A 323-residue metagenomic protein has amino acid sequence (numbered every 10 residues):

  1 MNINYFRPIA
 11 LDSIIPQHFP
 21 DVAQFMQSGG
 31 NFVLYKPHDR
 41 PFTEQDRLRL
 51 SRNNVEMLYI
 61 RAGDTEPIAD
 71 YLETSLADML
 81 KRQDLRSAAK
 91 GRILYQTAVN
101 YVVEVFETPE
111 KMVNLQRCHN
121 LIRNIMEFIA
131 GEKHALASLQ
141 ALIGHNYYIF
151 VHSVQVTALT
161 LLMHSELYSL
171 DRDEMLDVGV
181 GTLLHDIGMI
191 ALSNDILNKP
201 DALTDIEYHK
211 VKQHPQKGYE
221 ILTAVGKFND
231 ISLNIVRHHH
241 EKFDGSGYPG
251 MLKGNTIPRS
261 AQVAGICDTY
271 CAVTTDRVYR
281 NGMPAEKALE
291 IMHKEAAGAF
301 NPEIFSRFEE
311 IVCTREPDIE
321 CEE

Functional and structural regions predicted by a protein language model:
M1-I143, Y147-Y148: Non-catalytic interface/linker regions that flank or bridge core catalytic/transmembrane domains
Q96-E323: Histidine- and acidic-residue-rich, metal-dependent catalytic cores
